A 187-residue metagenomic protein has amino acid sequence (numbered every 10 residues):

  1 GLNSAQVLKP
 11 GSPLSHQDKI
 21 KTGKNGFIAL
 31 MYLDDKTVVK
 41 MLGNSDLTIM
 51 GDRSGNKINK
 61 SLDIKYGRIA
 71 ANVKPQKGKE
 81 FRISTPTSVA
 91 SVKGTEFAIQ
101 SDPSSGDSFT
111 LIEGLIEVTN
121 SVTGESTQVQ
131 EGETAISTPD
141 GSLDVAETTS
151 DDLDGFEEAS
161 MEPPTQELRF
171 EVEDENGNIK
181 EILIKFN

Functional and structural regions predicted by a protein language model:
L2-S4, H16: N-terminal "first-domain core" detector
S4-P10, G23, A29-V38, L42 (+2 more regions): C-terminal interaction modules
D18-K24: A short, solvent-exposed beta-strand micro-motif common in secreted/extracellular proteins
K24-F27, Y66-I69, K77, T87 (+3 more regions): Glycine- and small/acidic-residue-enriched microsegments that form turns, hinges, and capping elements
F27, M31-Q76, K93: Contiguous beta-sheet cores, especially beta-hairpins with glycine/small-residue-rich turns and Gly-(small hydrophobic)
L30, F81-S84: Short conserved beta-strand and strand-loop elements enriched in small hydrophobics with frequent Asp/Gly
A71-V73, F81-R82, A90, I99: Extended, compositionally simple hydrophobic/Ser/Thr-rich segments that build repetitive fibrous architectures
